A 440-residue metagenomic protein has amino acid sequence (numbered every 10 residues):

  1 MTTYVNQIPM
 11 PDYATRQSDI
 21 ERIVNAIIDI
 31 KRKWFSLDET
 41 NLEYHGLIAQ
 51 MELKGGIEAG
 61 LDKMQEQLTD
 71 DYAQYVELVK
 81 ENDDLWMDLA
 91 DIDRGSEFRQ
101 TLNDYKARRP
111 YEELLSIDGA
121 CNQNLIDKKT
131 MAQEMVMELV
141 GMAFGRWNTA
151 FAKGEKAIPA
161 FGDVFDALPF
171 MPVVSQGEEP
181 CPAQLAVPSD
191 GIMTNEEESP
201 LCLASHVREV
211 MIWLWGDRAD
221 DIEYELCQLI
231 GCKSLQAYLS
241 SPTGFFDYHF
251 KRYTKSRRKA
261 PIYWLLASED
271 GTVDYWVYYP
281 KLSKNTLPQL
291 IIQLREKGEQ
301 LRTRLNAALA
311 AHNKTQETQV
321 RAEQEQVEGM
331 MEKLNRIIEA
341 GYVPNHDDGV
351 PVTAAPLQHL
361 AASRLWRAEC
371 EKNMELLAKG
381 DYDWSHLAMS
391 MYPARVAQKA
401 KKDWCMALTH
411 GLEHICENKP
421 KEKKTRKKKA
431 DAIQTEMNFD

Functional and structural regions predicted by a protein language model:
M1-T2, N41, K54, N122 (+2 more regions): Alpha-helix initiation/capping motif
T3-M87, L294, G298-N306, M331: Extended amphipathic alpha-helical segments enriched in small hydrophobics
D83-M87, D91, G95-D440: Terminal accessory regions of large proteins
